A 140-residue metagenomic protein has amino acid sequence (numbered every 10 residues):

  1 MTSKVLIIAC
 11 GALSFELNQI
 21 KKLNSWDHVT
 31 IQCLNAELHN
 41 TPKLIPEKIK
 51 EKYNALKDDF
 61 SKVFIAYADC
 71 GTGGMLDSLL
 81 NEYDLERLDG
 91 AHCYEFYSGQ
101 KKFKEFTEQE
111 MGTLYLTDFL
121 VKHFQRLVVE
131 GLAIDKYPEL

Functional and structural regions predicted by a protein language model:
M1-S25: N-terminal basic/disordered segments at the start of proteins
I8-F15, L38-H39, A66-L76, Y94-F96 (+1 more regions): Gly/Ser/Thr-rich loops at beta-strand to alpha-helix junctions that form or flank small-molecule/cofactor-binding
D27-L44: A short beta-strand-loop structural module common to alpha/beta enzyme folds
P42-A55: Glycine-rich, highly charged phosphate/nucleotide-binding loops
D58-S61: Short, high-confidence coil segments that cap the C-terminus of an alpha-helix and link into the following beta-strand
M75-V129: Long, charge-dense
L127-L140: Active-site glycine-rich loop that binds ribose-phosphate moieties when present
